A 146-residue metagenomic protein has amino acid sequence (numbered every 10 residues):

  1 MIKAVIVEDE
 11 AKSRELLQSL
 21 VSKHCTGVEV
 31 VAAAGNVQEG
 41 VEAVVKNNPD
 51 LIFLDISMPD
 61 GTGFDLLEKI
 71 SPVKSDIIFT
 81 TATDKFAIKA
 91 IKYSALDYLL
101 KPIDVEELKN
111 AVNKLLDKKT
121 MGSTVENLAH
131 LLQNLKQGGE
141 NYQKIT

Functional and structural regions predicted by a protein language model:
E10-G35: Two-component/phosphorelay signaling modules centered on CheY-like receiver
Q18, A33-L51: Acidic, metal-coordinating helix/loop segments flanking the phosphotransfer/catalytic sites of two-component signaling
N36, T62-D65: Acidic catalytic/metal-coordinating carboxylates
D55: Active-site residues of response regulator receiver
P59: The feature encodes the CheY-like receiver
K101: A Lys-centered signature of the CheY-like receiver
D117-T146: Conserved binding/recognition cores within well-folded domains
